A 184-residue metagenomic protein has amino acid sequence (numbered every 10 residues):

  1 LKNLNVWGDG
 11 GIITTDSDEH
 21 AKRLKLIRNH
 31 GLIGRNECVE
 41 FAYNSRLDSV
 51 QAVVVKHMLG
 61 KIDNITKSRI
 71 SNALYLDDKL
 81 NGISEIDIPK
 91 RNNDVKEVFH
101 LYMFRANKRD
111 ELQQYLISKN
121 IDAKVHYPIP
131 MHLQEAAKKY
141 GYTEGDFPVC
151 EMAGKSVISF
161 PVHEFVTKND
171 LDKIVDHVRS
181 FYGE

Functional and structural regions predicted by a protein language model:
L1-R23: Active-site PLP attachment segment
D16-E184: PLP-dependent aminotransferase class I/II
